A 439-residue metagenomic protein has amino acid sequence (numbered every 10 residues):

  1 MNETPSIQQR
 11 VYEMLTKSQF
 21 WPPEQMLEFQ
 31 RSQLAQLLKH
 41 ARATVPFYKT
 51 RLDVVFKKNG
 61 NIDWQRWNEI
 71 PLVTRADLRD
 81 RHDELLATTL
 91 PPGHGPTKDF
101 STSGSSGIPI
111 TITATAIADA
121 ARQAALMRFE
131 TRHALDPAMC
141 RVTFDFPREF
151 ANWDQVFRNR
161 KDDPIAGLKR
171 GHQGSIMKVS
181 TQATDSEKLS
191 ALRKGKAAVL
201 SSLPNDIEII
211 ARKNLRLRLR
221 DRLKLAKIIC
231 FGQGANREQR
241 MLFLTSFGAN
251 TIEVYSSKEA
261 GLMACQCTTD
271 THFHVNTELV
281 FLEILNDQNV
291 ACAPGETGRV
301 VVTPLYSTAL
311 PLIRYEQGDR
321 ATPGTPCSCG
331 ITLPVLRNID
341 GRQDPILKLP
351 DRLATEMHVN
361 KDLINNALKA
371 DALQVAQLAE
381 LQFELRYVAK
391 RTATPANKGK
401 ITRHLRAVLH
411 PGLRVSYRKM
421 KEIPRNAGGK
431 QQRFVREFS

Functional and structural regions predicted by a protein language model:
M1-S101, G107-Q123, M127-M139, P147 (+9 more regions): Nucleotide 5′-phosphate-binding alpha/beta core
A41, T102, L200, F243 (+5 more regions): Residue-level signal for inorganic ion chemistry
A120, C140-D206: AMP-binding/adenylate-forming
R160, L217-R220, T269-F273, F434: Short, hinge-like loop/turn segments at secondary-structure boundaries
M177-S180, I252-V254, V415-M420: General small-molecule cofactor/ligand-binding pocket signal
S180-E187, A197-R240, E253-K258: Adenylate-forming
A226, A235-C327: Conserved AMP-binding/adenylate-forming
Y306-P411: AMP-binding/adenylate-forming catalytic core of the ANL superfamily
